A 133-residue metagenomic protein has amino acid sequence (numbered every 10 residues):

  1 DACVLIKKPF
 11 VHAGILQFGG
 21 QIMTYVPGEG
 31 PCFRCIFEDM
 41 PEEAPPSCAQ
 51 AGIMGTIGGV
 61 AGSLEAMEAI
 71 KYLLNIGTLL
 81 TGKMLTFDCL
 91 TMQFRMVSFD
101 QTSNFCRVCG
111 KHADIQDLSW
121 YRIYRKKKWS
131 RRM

Functional and structural regions predicted by a protein language model:
D1-Y25: ADP-ribose/adenylate-binding Rossmann-like module
G28, G62, T102: Short metal-coordination and nucleic-acid-contact micro-motifs, chiefly zinc-binding Cys/His arrays
G28-I36: Rossmann-fold dehydrogenase core element
C35-G55: The feature captures the short pre-catalytic strand/loop hairpin that immediately precedes and shapes the active-site
G62-T81: Internal hydrophobic alpha-helix adjacent to the cofactor/substrate pocket in enzyme cavities
T78-M133: Phosphate-binding loop/pocket of nucleotide- and phosphate-handling active sites
